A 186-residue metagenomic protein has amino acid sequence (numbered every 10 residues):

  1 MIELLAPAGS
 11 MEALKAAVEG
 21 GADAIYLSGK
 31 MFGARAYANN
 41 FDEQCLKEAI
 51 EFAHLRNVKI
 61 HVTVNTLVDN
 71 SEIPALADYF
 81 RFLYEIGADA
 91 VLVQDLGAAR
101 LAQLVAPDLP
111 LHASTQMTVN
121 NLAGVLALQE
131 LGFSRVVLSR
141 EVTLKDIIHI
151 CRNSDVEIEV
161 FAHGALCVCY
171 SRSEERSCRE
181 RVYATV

Functional and structural regions predicted by a protein language model:
M1-R179, A184-V186: Non-catalytic helical/linker scaffolds that mediate oligomerization, partner binding, and domain coupling around large
